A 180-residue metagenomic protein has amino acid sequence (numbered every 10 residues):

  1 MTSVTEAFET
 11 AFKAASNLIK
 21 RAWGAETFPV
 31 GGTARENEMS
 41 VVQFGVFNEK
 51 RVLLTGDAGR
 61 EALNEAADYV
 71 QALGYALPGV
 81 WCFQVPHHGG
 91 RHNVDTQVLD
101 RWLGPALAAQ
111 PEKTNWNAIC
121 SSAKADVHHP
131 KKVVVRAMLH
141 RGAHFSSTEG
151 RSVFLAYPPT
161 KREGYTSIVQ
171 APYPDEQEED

Functional and structural regions predicted by a protein language model:
M1-R51, L139, A143-D180: Flexible, acidic/histidine-containing loops and adjacent segments that form or flank the divalent-metal
L18-E112: Active-site-proximal loop/helix segments of hydrolase catalytic cores
E61, D68-Y69, L73, Q97-P105 (+2 more regions): C-terminal regulatory/interaction regions
